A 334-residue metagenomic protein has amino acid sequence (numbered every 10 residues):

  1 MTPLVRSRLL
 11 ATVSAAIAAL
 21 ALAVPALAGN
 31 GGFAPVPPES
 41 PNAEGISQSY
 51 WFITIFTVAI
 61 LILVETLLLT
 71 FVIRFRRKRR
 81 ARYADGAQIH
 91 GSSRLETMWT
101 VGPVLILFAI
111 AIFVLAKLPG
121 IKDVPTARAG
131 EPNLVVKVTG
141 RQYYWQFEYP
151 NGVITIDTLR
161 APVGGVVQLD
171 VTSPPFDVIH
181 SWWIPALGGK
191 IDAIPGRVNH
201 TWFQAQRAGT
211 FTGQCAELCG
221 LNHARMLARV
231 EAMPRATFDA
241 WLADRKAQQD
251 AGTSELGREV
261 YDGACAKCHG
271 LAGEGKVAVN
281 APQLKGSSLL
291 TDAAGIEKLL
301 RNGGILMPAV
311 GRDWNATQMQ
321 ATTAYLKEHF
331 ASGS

Functional and structural regions predicted by a protein language model:
M1-G29: N-terminal secretory/membrane targeting signals
A28-F52, V72-E259, A264, K276 (+1 more regions): Non-transmembrane, membrane-proximal soluble domains of secreted or membrane proteins
Y50-L63: Alpha-helical transmembrane segments
T57, L169, T212-L218, C268 (+2 more regions): Short alpha-helical segments in extracytoplasmic peptidoglycan/chitin-binding modules and envelope-associated proteins
L61-R77: Alpha-helical transmembrane segments
Q204, L227-A236, G270-R312: Gly/Gly-Pro-rich "capping" loops immediately C-terminal to redox-active cysteine motifs in periplasmic/lumenal
C215, G257-L271, M307, T322 (+1 more regions): The canonical Cys-X-X-Cys-His
T237-A243, G311-S334: C-terminal capping alpha-helices of c-type cytochrome domains
